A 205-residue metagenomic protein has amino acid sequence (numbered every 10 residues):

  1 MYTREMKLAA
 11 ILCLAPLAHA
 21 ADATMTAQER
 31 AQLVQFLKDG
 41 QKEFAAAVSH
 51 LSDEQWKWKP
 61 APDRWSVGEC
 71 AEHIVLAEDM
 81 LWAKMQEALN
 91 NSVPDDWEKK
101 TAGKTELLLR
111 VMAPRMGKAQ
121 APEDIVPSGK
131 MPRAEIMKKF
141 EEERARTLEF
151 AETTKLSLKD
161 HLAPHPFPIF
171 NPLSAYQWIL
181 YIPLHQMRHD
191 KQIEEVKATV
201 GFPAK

Functional and structural regions predicted by a protein language model:
M1-A10: Bacterial N-terminal signal peptides that target proteins for export
I11-A15, K197: Short, linear, compositionally biased motifs with a strong N-terminal bias
A18-A23: Boundary at the C-terminal end of the N-terminal hydrophobic targeting segment
T26, R30-L33, G129, R133-I136 (+2 more regions): Amphipathic alpha-helical coiled-coil segments and their boundaries
Q28-W58: N-terminal targeting signals for Sec/Tat export/insertion, comprising classic cleavable signal peptides
Q32-D39, E43, L76, M80 (+3 more regions): A non-catalytic, amphipathic alpha-helix used as a structural packing/dimerization or gating element in enzyme scaffolds
F36, G40, T105-L158: Acidic/histidine-rich alpha-helical segments that form the ligand environment of transition-metal centers
W58, P62-L108, E149-T153, S157-K205: Short, contiguous alpha-helical
